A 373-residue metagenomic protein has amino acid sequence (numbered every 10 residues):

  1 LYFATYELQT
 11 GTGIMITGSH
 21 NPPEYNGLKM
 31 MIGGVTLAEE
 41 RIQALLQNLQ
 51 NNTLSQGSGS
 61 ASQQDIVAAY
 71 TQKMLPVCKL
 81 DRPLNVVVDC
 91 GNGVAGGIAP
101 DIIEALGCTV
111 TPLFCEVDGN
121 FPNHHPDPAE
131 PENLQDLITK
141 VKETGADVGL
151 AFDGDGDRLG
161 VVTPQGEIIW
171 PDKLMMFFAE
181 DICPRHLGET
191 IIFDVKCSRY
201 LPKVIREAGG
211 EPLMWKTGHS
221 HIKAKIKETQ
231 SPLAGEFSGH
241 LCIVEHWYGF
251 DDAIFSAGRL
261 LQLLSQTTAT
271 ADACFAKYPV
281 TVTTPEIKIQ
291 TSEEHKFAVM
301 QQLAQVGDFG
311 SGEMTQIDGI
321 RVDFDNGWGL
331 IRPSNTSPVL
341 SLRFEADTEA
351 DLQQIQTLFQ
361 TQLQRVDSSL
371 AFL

Functional and structural regions predicted by a protein language model:
L1-G33, P202: Ferredoxin-reductase
Y2, Q43-L46, Q72-L75, P100 (+9 more regions): Predominant activation on well-ordered alpha-helical scaffold segments within soluble catalytic domains
G11-P23, V141-T163, I168, P212-M214 (+1 more regions): Glycine-rich phosphate-binding loop
P23-E24, M30-E39, Q47, R82 (+1 more regions): Replace "Mg2+/Mn2+-dependent" with "divalent metal-dependent
E24-T144: Gly/Ser/Thr-enriched, mixed-charge loops and adjacent short helices that form phosphate/oxyanion-binding elements
G107-F114, I168-K173, G209-T217: Short hydrophobic/aromatic-enriched beta-strand-loop microsegments
P184-R343, T348-L373: Phosphate-binding and adjacent anionic-ligand microenvironments
